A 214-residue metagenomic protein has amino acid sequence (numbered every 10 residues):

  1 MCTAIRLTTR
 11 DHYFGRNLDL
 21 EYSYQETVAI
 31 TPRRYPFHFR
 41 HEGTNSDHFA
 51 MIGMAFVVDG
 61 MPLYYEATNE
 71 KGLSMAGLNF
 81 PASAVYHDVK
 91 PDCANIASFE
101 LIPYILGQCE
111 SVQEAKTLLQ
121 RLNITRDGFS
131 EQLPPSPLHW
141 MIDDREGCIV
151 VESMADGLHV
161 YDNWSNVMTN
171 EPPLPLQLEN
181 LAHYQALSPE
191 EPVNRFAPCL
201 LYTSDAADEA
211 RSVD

Functional and structural regions predicted by a protein language model:
M1-C93, R126: A contiguous strand-loop segment
P36, V89-N123: Compact, glycine/acidic-enriched structural inserts
S111-Q113, S188-R195, C199-L201: Function-determining sites in protein domains
L118-E131, H139-W140: Secretory/export targeting leaders with adjacent low-complexity proregions
P134-P175: Extended amphipathic alpha-helical segments with heptad-repeat/coiled-coil character used for oligomerization, fusion
E171-N194: Long, His/Glu/Asp-enriched segments that create or flank divalent metal/ion-associated functional microenvironments
Y202-A210: Conserved small/polar residues in nucleotide/adenosyl-binding loops
